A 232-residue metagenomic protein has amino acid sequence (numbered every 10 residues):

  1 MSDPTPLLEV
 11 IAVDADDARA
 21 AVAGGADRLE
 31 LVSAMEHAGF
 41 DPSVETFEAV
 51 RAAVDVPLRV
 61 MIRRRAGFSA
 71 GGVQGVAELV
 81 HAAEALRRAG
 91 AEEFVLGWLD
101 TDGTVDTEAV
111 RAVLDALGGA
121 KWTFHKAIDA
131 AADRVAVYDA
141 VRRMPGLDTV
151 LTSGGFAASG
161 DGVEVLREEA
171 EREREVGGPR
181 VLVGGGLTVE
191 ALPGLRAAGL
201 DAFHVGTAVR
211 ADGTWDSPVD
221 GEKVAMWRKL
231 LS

Functional and structural regions predicted by a protein language model:
M1-I11, R51-A52: N-terminal amphipathic alpha-helix/helix-capping segment at the start of soluble metabolic enzymes
P6-A12, L29-L31, L58-I62, F94-L96 (+4 more regions): Hydrophobic faces of well-ordered beta-strands that scaffold small-molecule active sites in alpha/beta enzyme cores
L7-G25, E30-A34, A38-G39: N-terminal beta1-alpha1 ligand-phosphate binding loop
V13-G24, V60, F68-A85, D129-P145 (+4 more regions): Catalytic cores of alpha/beta
D16, M35-D55, V73-A77, W98-G118 (+4 more regions): Active-site-adjacent beta->alpha loops and helix N-cap segments on the catalytic face of soluble alpha/beta enzymes
A26, D55, G90-A91, G119 (+2 more regions): A structural motif
R28-H37, P42, V56-V60, A82: Non-catalytic helical/linker scaffolds that mediate oligomerization, partner binding, and domain coupling around large
H81-W98, D102-V105: Ordered, amphipathic secondary-structure segments that act as subunit-interaction surfaces in large macromolecular
